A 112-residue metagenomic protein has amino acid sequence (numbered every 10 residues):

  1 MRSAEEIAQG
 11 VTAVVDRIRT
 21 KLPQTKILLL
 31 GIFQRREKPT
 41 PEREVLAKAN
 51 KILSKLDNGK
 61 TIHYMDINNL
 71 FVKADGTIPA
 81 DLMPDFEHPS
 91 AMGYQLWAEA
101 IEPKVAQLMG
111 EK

Functional and structural regions predicted by a protein language model:
M1-T12, I32-K38: Oxyanion-hole/transition-state-stabilizing segment in secreted/luminal serine hydrolases and related acyltransferases
R2, R17-R19, R35-R36, R43: Arginine residue identity/basic-tract feature
V11-D16, N50: Generic structural signal for well-ordered alpha-helices, preferentially at hydrophobic/aromatic core positions
V15-R19, S54-D57: N-terminal cationic-hydrophobic initiation segments that often serve targeting/anchoring roles
L22-K26: A short helix->loop->beta-strand "cap" motif at the edges of active sites that frequently abuts
L28-L30: Structural beta-sheet core signal
Q34-K112: Catalytic His-Asp segment of secreted/periplasmic serine-dependent ester chemistry enzymes
